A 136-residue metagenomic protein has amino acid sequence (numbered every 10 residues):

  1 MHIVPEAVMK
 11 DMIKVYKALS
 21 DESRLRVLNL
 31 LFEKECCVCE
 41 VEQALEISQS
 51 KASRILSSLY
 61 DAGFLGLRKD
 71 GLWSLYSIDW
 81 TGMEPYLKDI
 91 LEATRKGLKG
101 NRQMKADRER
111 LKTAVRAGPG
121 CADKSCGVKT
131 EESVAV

Functional and structural regions predicted by a protein language model:
M1-V8, G82-V136: C-terminal regulatory/oligomerization modules of transcriptional regulators
P5-E6, S50, G63-L67: Alpha-helical interaction segments
K10-K51, W73-G82: N-terminal helix-turn-helix DNA-binding core of bacterial DNA-binding proteins
E22-L25, C37, L65, M104 (+1 more regions): A general structural signal for well-ordered secondary-structure junctions
Q43, Y60-D61: Alpha-helical residues within the helix-turn-helix
I55: Residues within the DNA-recognition helix of helix-turn-helix
D61-D70, S77: Beta-hairpin "wing" of winged helix-turn-helix
